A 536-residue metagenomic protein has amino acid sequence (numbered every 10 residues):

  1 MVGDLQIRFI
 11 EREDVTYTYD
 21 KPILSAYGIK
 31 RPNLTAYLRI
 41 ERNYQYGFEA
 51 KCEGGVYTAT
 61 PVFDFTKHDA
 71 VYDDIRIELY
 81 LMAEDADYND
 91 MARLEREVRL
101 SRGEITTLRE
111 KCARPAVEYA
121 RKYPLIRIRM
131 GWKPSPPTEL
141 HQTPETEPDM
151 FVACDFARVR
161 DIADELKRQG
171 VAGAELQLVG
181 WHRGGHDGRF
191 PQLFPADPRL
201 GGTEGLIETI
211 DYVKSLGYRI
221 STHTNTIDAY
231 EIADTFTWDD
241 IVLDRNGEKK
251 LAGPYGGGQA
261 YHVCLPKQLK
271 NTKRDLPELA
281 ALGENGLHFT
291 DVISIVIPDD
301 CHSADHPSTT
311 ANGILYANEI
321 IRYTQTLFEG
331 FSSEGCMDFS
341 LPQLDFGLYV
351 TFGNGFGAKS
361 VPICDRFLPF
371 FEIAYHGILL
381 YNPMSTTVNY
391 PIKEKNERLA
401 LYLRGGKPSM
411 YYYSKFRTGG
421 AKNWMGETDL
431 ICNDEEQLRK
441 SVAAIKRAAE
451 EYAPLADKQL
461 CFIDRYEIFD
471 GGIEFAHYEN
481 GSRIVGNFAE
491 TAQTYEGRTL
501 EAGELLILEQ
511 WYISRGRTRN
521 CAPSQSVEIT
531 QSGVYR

Functional and structural regions predicted by a protein language model:
M1-E175, R219, T499, E504-W511: Carbohydrate-recognition beta-sandwich/jelly-roll modules in extracellular/periplasmic carbohydrate-active proteins
M1-K21, A26-G28, E95, M150-A157 (+16 more regions): Generic ordered-secondary-structure signal
K21, K30-M91, A233, D240-H288 (+1 more regions): Active-site-proximal substrate-binding groove within the catalytic cores of carbohydrate-active enzymes
R114-A116, P144-E147, F194, N389 (+2 more regions): Short, flexible coil/linker segments at or flanking structured domains
Y119-N271, N285-G286, S294-P298, H302-D305: Aromatic-lined carbohydrate-binding/catalytic grooves of carbohydrate-active enzymes
